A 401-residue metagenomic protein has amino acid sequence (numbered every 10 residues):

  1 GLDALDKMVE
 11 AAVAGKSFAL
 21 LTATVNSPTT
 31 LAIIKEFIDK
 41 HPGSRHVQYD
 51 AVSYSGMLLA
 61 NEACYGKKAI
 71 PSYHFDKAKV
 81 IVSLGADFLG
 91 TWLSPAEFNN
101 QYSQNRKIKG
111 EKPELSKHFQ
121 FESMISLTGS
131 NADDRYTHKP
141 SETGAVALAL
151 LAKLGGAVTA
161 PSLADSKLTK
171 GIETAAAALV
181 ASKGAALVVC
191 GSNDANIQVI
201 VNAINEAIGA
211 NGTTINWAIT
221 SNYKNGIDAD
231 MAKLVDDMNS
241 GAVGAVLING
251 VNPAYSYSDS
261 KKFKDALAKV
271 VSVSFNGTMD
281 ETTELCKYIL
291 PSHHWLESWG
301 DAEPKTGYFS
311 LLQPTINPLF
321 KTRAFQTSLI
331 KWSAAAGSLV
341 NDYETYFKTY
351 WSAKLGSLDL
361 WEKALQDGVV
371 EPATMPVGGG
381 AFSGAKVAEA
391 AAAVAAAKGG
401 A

Functional and structural regions predicted by a protein language model:
D3-A4, A12-K16, Y49-W361: Non-catalytic alpha/beta scaffold blocks inside enzyme catalytic domains
L21-A32: Cofactor-cradling patches in redox/metallo enzymes
P28-T30, L187, A401: Gly/Pro-rich turn-and-neighbor structural signature
P42-G43: Acidic, His- and aromatic-enriched active-site or binding-groove loops in soluble protein domains that engage sugars
T349-A401: Long, low-complexity segments enriched in small/aliphatic residues
